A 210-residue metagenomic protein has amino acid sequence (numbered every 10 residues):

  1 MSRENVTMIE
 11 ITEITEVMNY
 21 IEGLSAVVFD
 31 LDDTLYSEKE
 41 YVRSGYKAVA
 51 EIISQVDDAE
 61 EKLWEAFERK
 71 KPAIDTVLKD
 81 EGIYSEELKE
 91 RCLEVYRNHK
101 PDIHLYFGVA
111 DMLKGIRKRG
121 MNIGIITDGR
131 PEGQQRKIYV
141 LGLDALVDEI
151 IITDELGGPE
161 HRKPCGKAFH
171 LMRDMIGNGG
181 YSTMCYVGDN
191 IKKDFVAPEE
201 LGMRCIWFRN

Functional and structural regions predicted by a protein language model:
I9-I14, Y20-F107, D111, G115 (+2 more regions): N-terminal helical cap/lid subdomain that shapes the substrate entry/recognition surface in HAD-like hydrolases
Y20-E22, K118-M121, M175-T183: Glycine-rich phosphate-binding loop signature in dinucleotide/nucleotide-binding domains
A26-V28, G124, C185: Hydrophobic "anchor" residues on beta-strands that sit immediately upstream of conserved functional sites
R43-K47, L141-L143, G202-C205: Glycine-rich, phosphate-binding/catalytic loops in enzymes
H104, R130-C185, K192-K193: Substrate-recognition "cap/lid" segment bordering the active-site pocket of phosphatases
A110-K118, R173, F195, E199: Surface-exposed amphipathic alpha-helices with a cationic face
T127: Conserved phosphate-coupling serine/threonine residues in phosphotransfer and NTP-handling enzymes
C185-N210: Acidic, Mg2+-coordinating phosphoryl-transfer loop and its flanking beta/alpha structural elements, shared across
